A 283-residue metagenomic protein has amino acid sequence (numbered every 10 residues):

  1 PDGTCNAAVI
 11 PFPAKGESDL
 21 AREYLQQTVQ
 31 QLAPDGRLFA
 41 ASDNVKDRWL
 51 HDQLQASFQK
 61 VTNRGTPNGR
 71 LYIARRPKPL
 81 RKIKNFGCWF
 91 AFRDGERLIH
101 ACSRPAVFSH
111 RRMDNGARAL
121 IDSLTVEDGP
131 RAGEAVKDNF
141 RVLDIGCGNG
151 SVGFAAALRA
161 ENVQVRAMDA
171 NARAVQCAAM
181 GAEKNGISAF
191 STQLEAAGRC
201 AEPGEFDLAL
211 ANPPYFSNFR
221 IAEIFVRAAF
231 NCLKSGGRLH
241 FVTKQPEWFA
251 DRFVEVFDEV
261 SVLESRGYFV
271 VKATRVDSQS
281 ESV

Functional and structural regions predicted by a protein language model:
N6-S18, I145-G153, F206-N218, A229: Conserved proline-anchored active-site loop of SAM-dependent methyltransferases that bridges a beta-strand
L20, D169-A174, I221, K244-Q245: Short beta->alpha hinge that forms the Motif I/post-I loop of the SAM-binding pocket
A21-P34, E223-S235: A short glycine-rich, Lys/Arg-flanked "PGG" loop and its adjoining helix->strand segment in the class I
D35-D43, G236-T243: Conserved beta-strand signature within the Rossmann-like core of class I S-adenosyl-L-methionine
D52, A56-D94, Q245-V283: Class I S-adenosyl-L-methionine
G69-A132, N139-R141: SAM-dependent Rossmann-like transferase core, predominantly class I methyltransferases with a strong bias toward
N115-A211: Conserved SAM/SAH cofactor-binding pocket of Class I
A174, F225, F249: Conserved short alpha-helix immediately C-terminal to the canonical SAM/SAH-binding motif I of Rossmann-like
